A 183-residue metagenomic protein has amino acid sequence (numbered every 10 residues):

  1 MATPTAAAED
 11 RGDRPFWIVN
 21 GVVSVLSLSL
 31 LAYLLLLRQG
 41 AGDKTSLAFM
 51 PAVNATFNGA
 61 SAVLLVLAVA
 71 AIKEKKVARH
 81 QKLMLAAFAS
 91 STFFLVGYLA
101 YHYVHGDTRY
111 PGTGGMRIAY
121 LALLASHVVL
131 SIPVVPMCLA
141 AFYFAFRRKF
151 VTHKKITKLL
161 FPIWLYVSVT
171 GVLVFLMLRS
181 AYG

Functional and structural regions predicted by a protein language model:
M1-G183: Alpha-helical membrane insertion/targeting regions
